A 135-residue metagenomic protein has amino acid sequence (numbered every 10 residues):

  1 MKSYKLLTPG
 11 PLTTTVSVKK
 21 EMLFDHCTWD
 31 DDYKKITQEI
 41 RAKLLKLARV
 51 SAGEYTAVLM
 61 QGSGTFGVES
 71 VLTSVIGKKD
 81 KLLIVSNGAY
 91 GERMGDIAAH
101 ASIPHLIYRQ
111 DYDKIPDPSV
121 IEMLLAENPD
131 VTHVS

Functional and structural regions predicted by a protein language model:
K2-A48, A52-L59: A glycine-/small-polar-enriched, mobile loop at the entrance of the PLP active site in fold-type I
L44, V71, I121-L125: Generic hydrophobic alpha-helical segments
E54-N87, G91-G95: Conserved beta-loop-alpha segment that forms the PLP phosphate-binding cup at the N-terminus of a helix
L59-Q61, Y108-K114: Short beta->alpha junction loops
I76-K81, I103-H105, D130: Short, surface-exposed connector motifs at secondary-structure boundaries
R93-P104, E122-L124: Active-site-proximal loop->helix
P116-S135: Active-site phosphate-binding strand-loop segment of PLP-dependent enzymes
